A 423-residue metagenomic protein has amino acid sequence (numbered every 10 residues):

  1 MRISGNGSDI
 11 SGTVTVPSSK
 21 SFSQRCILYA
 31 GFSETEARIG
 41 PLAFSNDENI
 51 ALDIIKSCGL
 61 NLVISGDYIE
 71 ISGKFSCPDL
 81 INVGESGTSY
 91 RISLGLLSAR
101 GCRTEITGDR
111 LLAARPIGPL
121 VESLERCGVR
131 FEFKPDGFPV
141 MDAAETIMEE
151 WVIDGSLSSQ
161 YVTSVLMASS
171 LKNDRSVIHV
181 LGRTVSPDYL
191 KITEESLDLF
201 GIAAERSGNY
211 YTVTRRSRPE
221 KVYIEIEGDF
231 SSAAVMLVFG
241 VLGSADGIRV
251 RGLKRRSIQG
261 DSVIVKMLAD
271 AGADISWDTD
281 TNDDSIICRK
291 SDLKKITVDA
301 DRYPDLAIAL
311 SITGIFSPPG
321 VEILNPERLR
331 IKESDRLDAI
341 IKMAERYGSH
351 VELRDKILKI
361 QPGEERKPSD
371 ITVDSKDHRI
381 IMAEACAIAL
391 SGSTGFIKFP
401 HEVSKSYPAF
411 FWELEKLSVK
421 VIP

Functional and structural regions predicted by a protein language model:
M1-P423: Structural preference for solvent-exposed beta-strand-turn elements and adjacent flexible terminal/loop segments within
